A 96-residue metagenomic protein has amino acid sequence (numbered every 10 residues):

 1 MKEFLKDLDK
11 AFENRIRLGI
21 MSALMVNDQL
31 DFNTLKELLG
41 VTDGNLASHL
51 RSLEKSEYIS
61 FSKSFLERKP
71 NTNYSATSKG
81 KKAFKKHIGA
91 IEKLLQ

Functional and structural regions predicted by a protein language model:
M1-L5, S22-V26, K81-Q96: Amphipathic alpha-helical dimerization/coiled-coil segments that flank or bridge DNA-binding/regulatory modules
D7-N45, L66-E67, N73: N-terminal helix-turn-helix DNA-binding core of bacterial DNA-binding proteins
H49: Residues within the DNA-recognition helix of helix-turn-helix
S52: Alpha-helical DNA-recognition elements
S56-P70: Beta-hairpin "wing" of winged helix-turn-helix
L66-K85: Basic, amphipathic "hinge/linker" alpha-helix immediately C-terminal to the N-terminal HTH DNA-binding motif
